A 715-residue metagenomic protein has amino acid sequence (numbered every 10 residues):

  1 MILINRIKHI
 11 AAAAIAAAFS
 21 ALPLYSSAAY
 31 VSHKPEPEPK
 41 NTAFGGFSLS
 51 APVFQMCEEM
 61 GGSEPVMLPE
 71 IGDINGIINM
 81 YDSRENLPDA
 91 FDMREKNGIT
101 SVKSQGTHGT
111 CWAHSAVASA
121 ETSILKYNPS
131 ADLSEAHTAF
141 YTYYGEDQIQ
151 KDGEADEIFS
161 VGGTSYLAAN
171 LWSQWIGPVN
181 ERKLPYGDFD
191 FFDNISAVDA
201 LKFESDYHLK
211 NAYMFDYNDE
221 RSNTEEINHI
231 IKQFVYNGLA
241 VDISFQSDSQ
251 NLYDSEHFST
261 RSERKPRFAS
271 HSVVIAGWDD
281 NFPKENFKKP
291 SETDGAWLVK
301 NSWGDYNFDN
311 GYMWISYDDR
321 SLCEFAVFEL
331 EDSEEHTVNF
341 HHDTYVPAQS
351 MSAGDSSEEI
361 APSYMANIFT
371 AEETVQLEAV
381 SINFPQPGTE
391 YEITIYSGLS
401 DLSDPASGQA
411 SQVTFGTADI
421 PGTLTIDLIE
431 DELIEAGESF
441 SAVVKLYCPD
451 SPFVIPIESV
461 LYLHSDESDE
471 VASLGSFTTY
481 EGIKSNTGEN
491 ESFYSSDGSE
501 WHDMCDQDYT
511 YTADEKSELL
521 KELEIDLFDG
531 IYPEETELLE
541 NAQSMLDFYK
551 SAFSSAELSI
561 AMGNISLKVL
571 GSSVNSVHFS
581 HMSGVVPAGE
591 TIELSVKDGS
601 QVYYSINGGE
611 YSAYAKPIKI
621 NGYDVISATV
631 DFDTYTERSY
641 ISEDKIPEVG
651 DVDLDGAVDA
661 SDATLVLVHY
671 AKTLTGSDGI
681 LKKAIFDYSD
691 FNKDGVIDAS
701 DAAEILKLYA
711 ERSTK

Functional and structural regions predicted by a protein language model:
R6-A28: Sec-dependent N-terminal signal peptides of Gram-positive bacterial secreted proteins and lipoproteins
A13, S573-E648: Short, compositionally stereotyped local motifs that mark structural "simplifiers"
S26-S27, D644-K715: Cellulosome-associated attachment modules in secreted, modular CAZymes
A29-A51, Q55-C57, Y81-N97, W112-E121 (+8 more regions): Predominantly the structural core of cysteine protease catalytic domains
W297, Y391-I393, V602-Y604: Short beta-strand elements bearing conserved aromatic residues within extracellular beta-rich modules
D319-S403, I434, P449-S573: Beta-sheet-rich sandwich/jelly-roll-like modules and their strand-loop junctions
E331-V338, S572-S576, D644-V652, D687: Short domain-boundary/entry signatures in modular proteins, especially in secreted/extracellular architectures
G422-D431, A615-N621: Exposed aromatic-hydrophobic patches
